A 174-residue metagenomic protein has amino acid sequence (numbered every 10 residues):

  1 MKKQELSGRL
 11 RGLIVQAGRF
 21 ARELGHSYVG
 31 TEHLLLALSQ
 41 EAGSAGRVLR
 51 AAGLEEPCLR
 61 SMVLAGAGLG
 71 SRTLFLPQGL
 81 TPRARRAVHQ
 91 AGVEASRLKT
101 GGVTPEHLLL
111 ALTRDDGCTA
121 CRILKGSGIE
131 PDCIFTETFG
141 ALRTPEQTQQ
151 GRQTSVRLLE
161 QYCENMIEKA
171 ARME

Functional and structural regions predicted by a protein language model:
M1-E174: Histone-fold recognition with a strong bias for associated Lys/Arg-rich disordered tails
